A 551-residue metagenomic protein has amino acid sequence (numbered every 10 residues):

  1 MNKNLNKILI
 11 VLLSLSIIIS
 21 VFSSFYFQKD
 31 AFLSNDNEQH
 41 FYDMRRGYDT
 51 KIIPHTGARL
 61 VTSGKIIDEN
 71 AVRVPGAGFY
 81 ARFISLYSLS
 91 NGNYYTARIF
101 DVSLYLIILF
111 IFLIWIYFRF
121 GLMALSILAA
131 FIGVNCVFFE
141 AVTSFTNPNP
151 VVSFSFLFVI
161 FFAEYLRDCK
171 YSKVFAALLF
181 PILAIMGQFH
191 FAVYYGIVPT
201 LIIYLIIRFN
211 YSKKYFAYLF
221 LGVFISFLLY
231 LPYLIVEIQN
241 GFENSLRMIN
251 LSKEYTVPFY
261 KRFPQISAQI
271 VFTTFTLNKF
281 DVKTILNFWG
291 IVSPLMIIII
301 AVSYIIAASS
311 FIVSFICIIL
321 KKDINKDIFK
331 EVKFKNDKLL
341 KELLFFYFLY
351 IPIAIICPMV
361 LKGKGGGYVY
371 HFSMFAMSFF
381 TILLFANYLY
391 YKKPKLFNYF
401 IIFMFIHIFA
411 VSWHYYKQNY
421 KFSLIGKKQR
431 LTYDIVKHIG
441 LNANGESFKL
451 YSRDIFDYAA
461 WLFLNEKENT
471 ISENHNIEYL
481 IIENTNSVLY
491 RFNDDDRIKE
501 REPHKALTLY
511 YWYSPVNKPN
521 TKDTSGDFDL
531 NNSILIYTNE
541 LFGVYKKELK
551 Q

Functional and structural regions predicted by a protein language model:
S14, I99-A124, L157, S309-S314: Transmembrane-helix motifs of polytopic, lipid-linked glycan transferases
I19-S24, F385-Y390, F400-G426: Transmembrane alpha-helical segments
H40-R46, I197-I306: Transmembrane-lumen/periplasm boundary regions of multi-pass, lipid-linked membrane glycan transferases
A77-I84, L89-I107, A141, S293-V302: Loop-to-helix entry region of an early transmembrane alpha helix in multi-pass inner-membrane enzymes
I107-I111, L205-I206, T284-L340: Hydrophobic, aromatic-rich transmembrane alpha-helices and their immediate juxtamembrane boundary segments
V137-P150, F191: Short acidic/glycine- and proline-prone juxtamembrane loop motifs at membrane-interface regions of multi-pass membrane
V174-F191, F224-L228: Membrane-interface alpha helices of multi-pass inner-membrane proteins
Y195, K338-K393: Hydrophobic/aromatic-rich transmembrane helices and adjacent perimembrane loops
